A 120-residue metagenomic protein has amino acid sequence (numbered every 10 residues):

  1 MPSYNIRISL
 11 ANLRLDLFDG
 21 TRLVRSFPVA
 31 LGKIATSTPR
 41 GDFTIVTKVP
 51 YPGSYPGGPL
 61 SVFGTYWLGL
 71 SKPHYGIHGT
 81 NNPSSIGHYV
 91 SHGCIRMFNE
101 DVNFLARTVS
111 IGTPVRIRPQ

Functional and structural regions predicted by a protein language model:
M1-D42, T47, T65-L68: Cell wall/extracellular polymer interaction/catalysis modules
M1-S3, S37-R40, Y51-Q120: Exported/periplasmic cell-wall-interacting domains
